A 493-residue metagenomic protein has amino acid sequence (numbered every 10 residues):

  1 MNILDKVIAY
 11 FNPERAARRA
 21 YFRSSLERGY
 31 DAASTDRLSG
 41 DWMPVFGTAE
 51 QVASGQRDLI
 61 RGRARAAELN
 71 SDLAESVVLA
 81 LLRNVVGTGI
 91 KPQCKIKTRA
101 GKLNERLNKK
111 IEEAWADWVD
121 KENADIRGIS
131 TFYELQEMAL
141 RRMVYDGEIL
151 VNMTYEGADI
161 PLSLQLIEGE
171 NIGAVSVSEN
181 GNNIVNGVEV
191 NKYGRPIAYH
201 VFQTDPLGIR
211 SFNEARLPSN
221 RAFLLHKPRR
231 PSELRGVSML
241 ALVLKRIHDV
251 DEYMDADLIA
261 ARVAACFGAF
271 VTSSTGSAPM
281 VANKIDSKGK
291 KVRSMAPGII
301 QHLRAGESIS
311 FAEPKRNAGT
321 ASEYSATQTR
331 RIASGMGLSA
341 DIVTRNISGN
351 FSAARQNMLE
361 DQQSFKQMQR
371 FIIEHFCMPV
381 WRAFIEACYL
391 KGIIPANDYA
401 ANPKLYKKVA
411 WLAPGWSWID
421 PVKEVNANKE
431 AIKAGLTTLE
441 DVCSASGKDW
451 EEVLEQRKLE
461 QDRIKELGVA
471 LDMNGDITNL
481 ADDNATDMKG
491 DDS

Functional and structural regions predicted by a protein language model:
M1-M143: Extended, helix-rich architectural segments
N2-A20, Q356, H375-L412, S417-S493: C-terminal anchoring/interaction modules
V78-P228, A431: Structured, mid-chain assembly/scaffold modules that mediate subunit interfaces within large macromolecular complexes
A100-N108, Q301-D420: Surface-exposed loop-to-helix/strand elements on domain peripheries
S130, M153-Y155, A260-F267, V343-I347 (+3 more regions): Short coil/turn segments at secondary-structure boundaries
G194, I332, V442: Acidic/polar, glycine-anchored loop/turn motif associated with catalytic or activation segments that engage anionic
H200-D205, A340, K448-E455: Short amphipathic alpha-helical segments with coiled-coil-like heptad repeat character
L224-N357, D398-A400: Extended, charged amphipathic alpha-helical segments
